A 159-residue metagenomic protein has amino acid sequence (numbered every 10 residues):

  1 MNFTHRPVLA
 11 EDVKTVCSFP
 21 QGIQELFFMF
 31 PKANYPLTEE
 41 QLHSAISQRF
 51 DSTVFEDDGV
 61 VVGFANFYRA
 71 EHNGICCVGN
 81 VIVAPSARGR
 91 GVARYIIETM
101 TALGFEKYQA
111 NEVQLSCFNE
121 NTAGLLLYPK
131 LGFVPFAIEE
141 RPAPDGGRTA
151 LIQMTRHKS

Functional and structural regions predicted by a protein language model:
F3, P7-R88, I97-T99, L103 (+2 more regions): Acetyl-CoA-dependent GNAT
F28, V54, C77-G79, R90 (+4 more regions): Short linear functional motifs in flexible/disordered or boundary regions
V60, A84-E98, F118-L126, K130: Conserved glycine-rich acetyl-CoA-binding loop
N111-Q114, F118-L125, K130-V134, I138-S159: C-terminal "cap" of GNAT-fold acetyltransferases
